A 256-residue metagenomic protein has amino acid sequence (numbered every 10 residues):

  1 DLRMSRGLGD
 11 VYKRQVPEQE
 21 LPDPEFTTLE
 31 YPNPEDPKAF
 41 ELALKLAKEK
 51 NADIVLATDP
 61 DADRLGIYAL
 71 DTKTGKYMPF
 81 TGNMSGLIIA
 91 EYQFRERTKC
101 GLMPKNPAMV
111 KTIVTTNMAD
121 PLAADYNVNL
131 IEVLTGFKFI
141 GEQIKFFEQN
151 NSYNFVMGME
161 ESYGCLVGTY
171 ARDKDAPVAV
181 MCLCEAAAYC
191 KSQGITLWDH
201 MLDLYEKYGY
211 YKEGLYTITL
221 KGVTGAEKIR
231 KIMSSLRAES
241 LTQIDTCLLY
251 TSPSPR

Functional and structural regions predicted by a protein language model:
D1-Y12, Y250-P255: Single conserved hydrophobic/aromatic residue that forms the stacking wall/gate of nucleotide- or nucleobase-binding
R3-R6, P24-E25, L65-I67, I88 (+3 more regions): Short helix/loop capping segments that flank catalytic or ligand/cofactor-binding pockets
G9-Q15, P121-D125: Short helix-loop-beta junction
R14-R64: N-terminal small/polar loop signature for handling phosphorylated ligands or for N-terminal nucleophile
K38-L42, I89, F139: Well-ordered alpha-helical segments embedded in enzymatic catalytic cores
K48, A52-I54, G75-M78, E96-S252 (+1 more regions): Phosphate-binding and adjacent anionic-ligand microenvironments
D63-G82: Short Gly/Thr/Asp-enriched flexible loops that form oxyanion-binding sites at enzyme active sites
T81-Q93: Catalytic or ion-translocation cores adjacent to nucleophile or general acid/base/metal-coordination motifs in diverse
